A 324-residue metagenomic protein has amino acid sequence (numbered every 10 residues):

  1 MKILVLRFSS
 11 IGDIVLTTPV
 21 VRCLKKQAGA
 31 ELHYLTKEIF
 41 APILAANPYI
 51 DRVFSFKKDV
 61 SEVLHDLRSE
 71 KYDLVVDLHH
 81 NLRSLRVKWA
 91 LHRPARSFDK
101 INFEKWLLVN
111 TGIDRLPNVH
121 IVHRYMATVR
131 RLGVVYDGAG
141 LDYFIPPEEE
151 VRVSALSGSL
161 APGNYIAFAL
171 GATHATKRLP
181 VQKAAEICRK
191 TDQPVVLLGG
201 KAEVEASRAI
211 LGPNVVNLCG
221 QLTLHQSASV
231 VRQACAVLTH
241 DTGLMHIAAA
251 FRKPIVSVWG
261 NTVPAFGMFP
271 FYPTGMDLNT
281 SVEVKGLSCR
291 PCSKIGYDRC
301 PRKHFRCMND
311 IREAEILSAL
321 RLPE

Functional and structural regions predicted by a protein language model:
M1-L4: Extreme N-terminal starter segment of soluble prokaryotic enzymes
L6-L16, F40-I43, D77, T173-P180: A short, glycine/small-residue-rich beta-strand->loop->alpha-helix junction that serves as a flexible
I14-Q27, A184-A185: Histidine-anchored nucleotide/phosphate-binding helix
A30-V63, E283-L287: Conserved nucleotide-sugar phosphate-binding/catalytic loop shared by glycosyltransferases and other
F54-F144, P162-A169, T262-A265, G275: Conserved nucleotide-diphosphate donor binding/catalytic pocket of glycan-assembly enzymes
S61, T176-N261: Donor-binding and catalytic core of enzymes assembling or modifying cell-surface/extracellular glycoconjugates
S97-E104, A209-L211, N217-L218, A249-E324: Nucleotide-sugar donor-binding patch of glycosyltransferase catalytic domains
V134-D137, Y143-F144, E148-A206, Q221 (+2 more regions): Active-site donor-nucleotide binding/catalytic segment of nucleotide-sugar enzymes
